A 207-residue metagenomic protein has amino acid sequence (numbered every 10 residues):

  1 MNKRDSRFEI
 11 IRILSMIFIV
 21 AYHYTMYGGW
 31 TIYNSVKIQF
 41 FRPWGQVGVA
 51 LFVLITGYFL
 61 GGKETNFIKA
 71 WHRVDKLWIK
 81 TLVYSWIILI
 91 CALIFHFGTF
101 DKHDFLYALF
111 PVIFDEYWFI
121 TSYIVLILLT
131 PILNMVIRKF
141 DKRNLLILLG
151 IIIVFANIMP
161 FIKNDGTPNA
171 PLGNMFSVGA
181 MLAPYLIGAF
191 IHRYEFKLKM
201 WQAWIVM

Functional and structural regions predicted by a protein language model:
M1-V154, Q202: Membrane-cytosol interface segments of multi-pass membrane proteins, especially ER/Golgi lipid-handling enzymes
F110-V112, M135-M207: Aromatic-enriched alpha-helical transmembrane segments of multi-pass intramembrane proteins
